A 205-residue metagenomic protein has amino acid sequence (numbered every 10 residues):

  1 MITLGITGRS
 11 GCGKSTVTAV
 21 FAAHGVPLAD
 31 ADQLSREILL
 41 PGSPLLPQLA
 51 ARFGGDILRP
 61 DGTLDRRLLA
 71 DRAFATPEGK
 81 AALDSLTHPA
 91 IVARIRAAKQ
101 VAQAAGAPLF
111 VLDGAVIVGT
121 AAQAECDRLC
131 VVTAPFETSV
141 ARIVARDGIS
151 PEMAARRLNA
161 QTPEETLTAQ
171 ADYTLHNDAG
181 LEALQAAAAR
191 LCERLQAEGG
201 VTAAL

Functional and structural regions predicted by a protein language model:
I6: Hydrophobic anchor at the beta1->P-loop junction of P-loop NTPases
R9, F21: P-loop (Walker A) phosphate-binding loop of NTP-binding proteins
C12: ATP-binding Walker
S15: Walker A/P-loop
Q33-P108: ATP-dependent small-molecule kinase phosphotransfer cores that center on conserved nucleotide phosphate-binding segments
R94-I95, A102, A124-E125, A145 (+2 more regions): Small-molecule kinase domains that catalyze NTP-dependent phosphoryl transfer to phosphate-bearing small molecules
R96-A105, L109-A145: ATP-dependent NMP and nucleoside kinases share a basic, alpha-helical "lid"
